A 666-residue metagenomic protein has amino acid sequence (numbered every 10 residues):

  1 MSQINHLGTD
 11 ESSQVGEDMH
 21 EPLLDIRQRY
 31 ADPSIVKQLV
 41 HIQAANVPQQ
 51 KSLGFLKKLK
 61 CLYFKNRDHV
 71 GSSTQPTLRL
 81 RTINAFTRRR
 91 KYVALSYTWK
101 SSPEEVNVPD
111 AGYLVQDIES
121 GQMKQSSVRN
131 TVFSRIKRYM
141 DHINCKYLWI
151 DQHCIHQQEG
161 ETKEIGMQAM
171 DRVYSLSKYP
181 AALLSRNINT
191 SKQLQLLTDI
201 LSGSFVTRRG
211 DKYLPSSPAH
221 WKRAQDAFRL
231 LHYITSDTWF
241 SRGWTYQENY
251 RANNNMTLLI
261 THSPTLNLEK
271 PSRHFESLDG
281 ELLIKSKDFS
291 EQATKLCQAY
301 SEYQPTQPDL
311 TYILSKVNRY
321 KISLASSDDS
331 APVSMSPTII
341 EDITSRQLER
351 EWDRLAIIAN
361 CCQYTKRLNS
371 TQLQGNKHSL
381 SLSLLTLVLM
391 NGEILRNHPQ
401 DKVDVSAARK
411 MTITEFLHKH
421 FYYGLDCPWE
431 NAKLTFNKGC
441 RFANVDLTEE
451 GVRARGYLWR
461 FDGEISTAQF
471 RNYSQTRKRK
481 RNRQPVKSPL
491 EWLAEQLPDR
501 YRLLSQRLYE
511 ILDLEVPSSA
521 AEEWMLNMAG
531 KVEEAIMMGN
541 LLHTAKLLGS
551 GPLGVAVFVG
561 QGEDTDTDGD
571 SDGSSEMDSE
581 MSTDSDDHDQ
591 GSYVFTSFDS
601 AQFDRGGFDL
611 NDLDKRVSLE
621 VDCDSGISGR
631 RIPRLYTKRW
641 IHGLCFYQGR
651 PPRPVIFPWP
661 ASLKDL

Functional and structural regions predicted by a protein language model:
M1-Y147, C154-I165, A181, R186-Q225 (+7 more regions): Metal-dependent phosphate/diphosphate-handling catalytic cores characterized by acidic Asp/Glu clusters
L59-S73, H232-R242, N249, M528 (+3 more regions): Short, solvent-exposed secondary-structure boundary motifs
S73-T82, F133-S134, I165-Q168, L230-H232 (+7 more regions): Short alpha-helical segments and helix-capping/turn motifs at coil-helix boundaries
A85-R90, S175, T238, G551: Extracellular/periplasmic catalytic domains that process cell-envelope and extracellular macromolecules
T98, G121-S127, T162-M170, S175-T371: Metal-ion-coordinating, acidic/His-rich active-site neighborhoods of enzymes acting on phosphate-containing substrates
D151, S241-H262, I340-L368, E534-A535 (+4 more regions): Extended amphipathic secondary-structure runs
I284-R502: Short helix/strand-capping turn motifs
A443-L666: Long mid-to-C-terminal assembly/interaction modules of large eukaryotic proteins
